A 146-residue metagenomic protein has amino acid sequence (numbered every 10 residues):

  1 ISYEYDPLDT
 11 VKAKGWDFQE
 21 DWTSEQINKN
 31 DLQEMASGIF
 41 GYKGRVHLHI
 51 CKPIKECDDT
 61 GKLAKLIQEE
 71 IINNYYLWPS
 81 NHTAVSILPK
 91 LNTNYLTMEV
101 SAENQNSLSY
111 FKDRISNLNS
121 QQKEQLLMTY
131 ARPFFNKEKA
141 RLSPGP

Functional and structural regions predicted by a protein language model:
I1-P146: Membrane-interfacial terminal anchoring regions of lipid-handling membrane enzymes
